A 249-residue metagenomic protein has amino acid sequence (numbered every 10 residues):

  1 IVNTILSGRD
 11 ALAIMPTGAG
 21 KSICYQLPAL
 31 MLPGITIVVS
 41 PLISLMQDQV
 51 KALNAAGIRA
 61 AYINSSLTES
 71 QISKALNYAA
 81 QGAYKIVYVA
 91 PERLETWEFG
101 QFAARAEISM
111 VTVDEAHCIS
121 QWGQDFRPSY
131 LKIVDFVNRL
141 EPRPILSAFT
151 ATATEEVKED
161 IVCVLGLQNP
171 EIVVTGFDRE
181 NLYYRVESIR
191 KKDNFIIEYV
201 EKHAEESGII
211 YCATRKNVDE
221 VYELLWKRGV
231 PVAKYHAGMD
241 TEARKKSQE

Functional and structural regions predicted by a protein language model:
I5-S22, P28-L32, Q47-E249: Helicase motor core with emphasis on the C-terminal RecA-like subdomain
S44: Conserved Rossmann-like nucleotide-cofactor binding loop
